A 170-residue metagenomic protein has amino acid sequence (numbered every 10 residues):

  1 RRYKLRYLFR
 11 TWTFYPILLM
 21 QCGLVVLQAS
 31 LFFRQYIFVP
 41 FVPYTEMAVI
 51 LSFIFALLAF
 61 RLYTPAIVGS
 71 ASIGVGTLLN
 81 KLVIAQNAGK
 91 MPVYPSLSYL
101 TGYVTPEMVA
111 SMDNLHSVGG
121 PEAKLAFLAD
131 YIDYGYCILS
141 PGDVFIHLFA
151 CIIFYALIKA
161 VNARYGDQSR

Functional and structural regions predicted by a protein language model:
R1-F53: Transmembrane alpha-helical insertion/packing segments
R1-K4, L27-S30, I54-T64, F154-N162: Structural signal for the C-terminal ends of transmembrane alpha-helices and the immediately following loop
V39-A48, I138-C151: Membrane-interface loop-to-helix entry segments
S52-N87: Interfacial segments of alpha-helical transmembrane regions
G74-M112: A contiguous pocket-lining binding segment that forms or flanks enzyme active sites
S98-I138: Extracytosolic (periplasmic/ER-lumenal) interhelical loops and adjacent juxtamembrane/interface segments of multi-pass
H147-R170: Alpha-helical transmembrane segments
